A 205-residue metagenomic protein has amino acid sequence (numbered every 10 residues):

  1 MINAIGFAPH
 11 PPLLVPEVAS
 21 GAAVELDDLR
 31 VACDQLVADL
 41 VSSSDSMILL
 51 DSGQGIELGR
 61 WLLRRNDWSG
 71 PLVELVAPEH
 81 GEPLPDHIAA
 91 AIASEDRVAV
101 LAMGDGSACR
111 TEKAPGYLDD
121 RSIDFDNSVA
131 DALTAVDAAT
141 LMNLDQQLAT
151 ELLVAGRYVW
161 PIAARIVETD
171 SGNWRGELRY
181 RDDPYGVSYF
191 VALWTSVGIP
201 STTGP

Functional and structural regions predicted by a protein language model:
M1-W61, N66-S69: A short aromatic-anchored loop/beta-hairpin motif
G6-P9, L49-S52, V76-A77, A99-D105: Short beta-strand segments
V24-V31, E57, D124, V154 (+2 more regions): Conserved active-site and cofactor/substrate-binding residues in soluble primary-metabolism enzymes
A32, L133-R181: Polyanion-binding loop/helix "lid" in catalytic or ligand-binding cores
V41-S42, I92-E95, P184: Solvent-exposed alpha-helices and their adjacent loops that cap or buttress functional pockets in soluble metabolic
G53-A93: Contiguous domain-boundary segments centered on the initiation and propagation of an alpha-helix
G81-S128: Active-site beta-strand/loop microenvironment that shapes enzyme catalytic pockets
W174-P205: Eukaryote-biased recognition of electropositive, low-complexity segments and basic polyanion/acidic-motif-binding
